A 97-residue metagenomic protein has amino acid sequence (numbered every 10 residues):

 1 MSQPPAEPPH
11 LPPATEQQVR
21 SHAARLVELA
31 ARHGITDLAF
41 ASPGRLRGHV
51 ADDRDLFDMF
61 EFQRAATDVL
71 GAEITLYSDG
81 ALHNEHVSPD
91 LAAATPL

Functional and structural regions predicted by a protein language model:
M1-D37, A51-L97: Catalytic core of pol beta-like nucleotidyltransferases
S42-V50: Short, aliphatic-rich beta-strand segments
